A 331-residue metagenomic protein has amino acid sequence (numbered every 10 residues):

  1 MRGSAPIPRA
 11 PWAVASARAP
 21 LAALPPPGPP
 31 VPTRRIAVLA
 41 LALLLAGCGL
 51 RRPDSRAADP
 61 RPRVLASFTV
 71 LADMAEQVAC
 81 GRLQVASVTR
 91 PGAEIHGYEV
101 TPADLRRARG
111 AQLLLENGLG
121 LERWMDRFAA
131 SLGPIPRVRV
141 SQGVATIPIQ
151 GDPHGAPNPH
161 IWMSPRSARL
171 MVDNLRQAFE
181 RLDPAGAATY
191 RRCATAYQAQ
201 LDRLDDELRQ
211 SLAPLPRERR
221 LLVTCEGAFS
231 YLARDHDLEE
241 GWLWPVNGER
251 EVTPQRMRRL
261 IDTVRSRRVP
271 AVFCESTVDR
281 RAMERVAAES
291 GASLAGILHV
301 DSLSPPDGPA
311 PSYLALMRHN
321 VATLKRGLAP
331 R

Functional and structural regions predicted by a protein language model:
R2, P27, A46-C48, R326: Feature targets compositionally biased, intrinsically disordered low-complexity regions with long contiguous runs
R2-P30: Compositionally biased, low-complexity flexible segments
W12, R34-V38: N-terminal export leaders
S16, V38-L39, D279: Short amphipathic alpha-helical "recognition" segments used for binding
L21, L41, A66-S67: Intrinsically disordered, low-complexity regions
P30-R35, S55-A58: C-terminal segment of N-terminal export signals and the immediately downstream linker at the start of the mature
V38-G47: Bacterial N-terminal signal peptides
C48-R331: Extracytoplasmic metal-acquisition and chelation regions
